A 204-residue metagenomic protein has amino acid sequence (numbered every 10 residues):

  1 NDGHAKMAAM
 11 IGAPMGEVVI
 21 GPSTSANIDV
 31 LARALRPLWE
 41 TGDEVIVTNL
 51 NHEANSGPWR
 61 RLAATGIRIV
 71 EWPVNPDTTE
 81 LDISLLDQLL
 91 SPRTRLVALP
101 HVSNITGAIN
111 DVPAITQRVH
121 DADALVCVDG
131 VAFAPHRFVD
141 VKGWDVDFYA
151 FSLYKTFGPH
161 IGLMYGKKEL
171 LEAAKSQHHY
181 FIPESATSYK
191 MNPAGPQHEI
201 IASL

Functional and structural regions predicted by a protein language model:
N1-L204: Pyridoxal 5′-phosphate
